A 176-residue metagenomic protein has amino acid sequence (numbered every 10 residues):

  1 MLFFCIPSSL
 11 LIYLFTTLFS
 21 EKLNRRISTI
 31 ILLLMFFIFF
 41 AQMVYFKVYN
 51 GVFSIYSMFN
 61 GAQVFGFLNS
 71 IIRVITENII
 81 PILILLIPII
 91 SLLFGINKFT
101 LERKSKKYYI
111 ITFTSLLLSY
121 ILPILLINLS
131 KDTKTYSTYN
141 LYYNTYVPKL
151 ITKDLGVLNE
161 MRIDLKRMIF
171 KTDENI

Functional and structural regions predicted by a protein language model:
M1-I151, L155: Transmembrane and membrane-interface helices of multi-pass, inner-membrane envelope-modifying transferases
L141-I176: Active-site-proximal N-terminal segment of extracellular/periplasmic enzymes that hydrolyze or transfer
